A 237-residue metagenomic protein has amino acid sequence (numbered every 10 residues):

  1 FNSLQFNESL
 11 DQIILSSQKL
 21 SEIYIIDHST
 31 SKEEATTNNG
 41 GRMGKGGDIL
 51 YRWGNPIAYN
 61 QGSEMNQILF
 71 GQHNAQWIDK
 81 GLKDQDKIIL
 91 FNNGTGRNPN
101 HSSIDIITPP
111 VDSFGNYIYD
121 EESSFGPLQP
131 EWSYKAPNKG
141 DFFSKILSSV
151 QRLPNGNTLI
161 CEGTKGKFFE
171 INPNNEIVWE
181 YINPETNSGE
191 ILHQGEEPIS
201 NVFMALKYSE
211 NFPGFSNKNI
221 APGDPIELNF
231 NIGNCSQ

Functional and structural regions predicted by a protein language model:
F1-Q237: Histidine-/acidic-rich catalytic cores in large beta-rich domains
